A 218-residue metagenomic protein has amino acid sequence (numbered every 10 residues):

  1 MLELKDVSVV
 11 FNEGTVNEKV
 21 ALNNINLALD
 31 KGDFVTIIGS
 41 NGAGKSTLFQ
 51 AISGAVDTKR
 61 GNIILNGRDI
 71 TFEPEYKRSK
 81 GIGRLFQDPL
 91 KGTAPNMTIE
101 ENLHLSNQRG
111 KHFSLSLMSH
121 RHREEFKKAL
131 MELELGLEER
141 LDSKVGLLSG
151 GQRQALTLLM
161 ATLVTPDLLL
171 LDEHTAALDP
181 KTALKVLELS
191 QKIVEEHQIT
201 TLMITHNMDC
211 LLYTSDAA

Functional and structural regions predicted by a protein language model:
M1, V10-N24, P74: A short, flexible loop at the N-terminus of ABC-type nucleotide-binding domains that lies
I38-S40: The feature captures the beta-strand-to-loop junction immediately N-terminal to the Walker
S53: Helix-to-loop junction immediately C-terminal to a conserved catalytic motif
G61-D69: Conserved ABC transporter NBD signature motif
D69-G83, K91, P95, F113-S119: ABC ATPase NBD coupling module
L169-D172: Catalytic Walker B motif of ABC-type/P-loop ATPase nucleotide-binding domains
Y213-A218: Conserved small/polar residues in nucleotide/adenosyl-binding loops
